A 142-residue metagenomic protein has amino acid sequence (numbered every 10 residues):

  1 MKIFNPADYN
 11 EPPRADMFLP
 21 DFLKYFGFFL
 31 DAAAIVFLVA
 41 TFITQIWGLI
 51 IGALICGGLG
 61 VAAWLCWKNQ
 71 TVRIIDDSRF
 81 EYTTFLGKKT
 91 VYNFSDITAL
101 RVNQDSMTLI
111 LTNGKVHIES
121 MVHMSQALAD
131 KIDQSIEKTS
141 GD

Functional and structural regions predicted by a protein language model:
M1-F42: N-terminal membrane-targeting/pre-transmembrane regions
I3-N10, L111-D142: A membrane-cytosol interface segment of integral membrane proteins
D31-L38, L54-A63: Hydrophobic core of alpha-helical transmembrane segments in multi-pass integral membrane proteins
A40, R73-I75, S106-T108: Ordered hydrophobic segments in well-structured contexts
F42-C56: Hydrophobic alpha-helical transmembrane segments
L59-Y92: Conserved beta-hairpin
Y82, G87-H123: Acidic, Ser/Thr-rich low-complexity segments on the non-lumenal side of membrane proteins
